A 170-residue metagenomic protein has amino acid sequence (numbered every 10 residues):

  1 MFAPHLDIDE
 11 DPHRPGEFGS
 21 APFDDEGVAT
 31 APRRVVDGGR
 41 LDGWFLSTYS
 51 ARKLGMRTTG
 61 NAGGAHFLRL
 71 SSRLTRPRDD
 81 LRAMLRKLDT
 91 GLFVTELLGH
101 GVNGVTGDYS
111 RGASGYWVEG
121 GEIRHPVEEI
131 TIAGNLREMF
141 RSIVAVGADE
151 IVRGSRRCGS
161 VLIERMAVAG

Functional and structural regions predicted by a protein language model:
M1-G170: Dual-mode signal for accessory low-complexity, basic/Gly-rich regions
